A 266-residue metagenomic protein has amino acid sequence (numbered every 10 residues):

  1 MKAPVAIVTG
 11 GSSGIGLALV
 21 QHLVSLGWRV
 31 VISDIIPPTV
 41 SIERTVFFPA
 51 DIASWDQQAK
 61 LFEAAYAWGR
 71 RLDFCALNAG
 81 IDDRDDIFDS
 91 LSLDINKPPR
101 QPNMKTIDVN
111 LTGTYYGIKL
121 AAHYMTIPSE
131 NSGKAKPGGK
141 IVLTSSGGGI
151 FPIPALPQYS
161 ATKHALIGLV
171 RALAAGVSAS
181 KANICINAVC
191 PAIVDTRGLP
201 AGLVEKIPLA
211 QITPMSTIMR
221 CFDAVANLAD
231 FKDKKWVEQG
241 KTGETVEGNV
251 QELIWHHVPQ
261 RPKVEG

Functional and structural regions predicted by a protein language model:
M1-V30: Canonical Rossmann dinucleotide-binding motif of NAD(H)/NADP(H)-dependent dehydrogenases/reductases, specifically
A50-K60: The beta1-alpha1 cofactor-binding region of Rossmann-like NAD(H)/NADP(H)-dependent oxidoreductases
I81-M104, S129-A135, A155-Q158: Conserved mid-core segment of classical short-chain dehydrogenase/reductases
I118, T162: Active-site helix of classical SDR
S146: Residue(s) in the substrate-gating loop at a strand-loop-helix junction that position the organic substrate next
F151, A172-I184, I193, A229: Active-site-adjacent segment of SDR/Rossmann-fold oxidoreductases
A188, K206-G266: C-terminal helical subdomain
